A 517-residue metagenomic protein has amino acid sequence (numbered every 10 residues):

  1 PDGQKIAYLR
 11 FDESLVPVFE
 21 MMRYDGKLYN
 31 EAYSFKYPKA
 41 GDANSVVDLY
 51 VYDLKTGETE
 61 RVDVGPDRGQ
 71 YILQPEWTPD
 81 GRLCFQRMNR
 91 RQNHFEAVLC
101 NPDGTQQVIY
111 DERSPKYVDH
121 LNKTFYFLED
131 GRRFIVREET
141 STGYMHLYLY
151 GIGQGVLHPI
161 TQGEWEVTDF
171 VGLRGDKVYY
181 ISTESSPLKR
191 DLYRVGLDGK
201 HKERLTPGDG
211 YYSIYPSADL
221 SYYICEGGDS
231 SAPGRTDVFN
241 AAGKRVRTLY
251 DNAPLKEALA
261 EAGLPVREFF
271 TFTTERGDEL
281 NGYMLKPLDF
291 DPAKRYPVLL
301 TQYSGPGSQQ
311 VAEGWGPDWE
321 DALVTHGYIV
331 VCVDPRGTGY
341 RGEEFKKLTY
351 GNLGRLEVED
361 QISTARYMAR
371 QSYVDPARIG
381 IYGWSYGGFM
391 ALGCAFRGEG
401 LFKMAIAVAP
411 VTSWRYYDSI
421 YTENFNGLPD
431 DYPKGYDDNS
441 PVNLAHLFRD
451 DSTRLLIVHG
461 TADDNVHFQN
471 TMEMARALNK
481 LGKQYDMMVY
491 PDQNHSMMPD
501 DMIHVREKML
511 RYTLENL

Functional and structural regions predicted by a protein language model:
P1-K5, Y33-D48, G65-M88, H94-L99 (+8 more regions): Conserved beta-propeller blade repeats
P1-R61, K244-K256, Q310-W319: Predominantly five- to eight-bladed beta-propeller fold
Q4, L9, I160, F170-K256: N-terminal targeting or regulatory segments adjacent to alpha/beta-hydrolase or S9 domains
A7-D12, R87, D334, A409: Glycine-rich, histidine-containing beta strand-loop boundary motifs that form or position
L15-M22, V46-D48, Q92-V98, T142-Y148 (+2 more regions): Structural motif
V18, S213-L517: Serine-hydrolase catalytic core recognition
D53-G57, N101-G104, G151-G155, G196-K200 (+1 more regions): Short loop/turn segments that connect beta-strands within beta-propeller blades
E58-V64, Q107-K116, V156-T161, H201-T206: A short beta-strand motif characteristic of beta-propeller blades
